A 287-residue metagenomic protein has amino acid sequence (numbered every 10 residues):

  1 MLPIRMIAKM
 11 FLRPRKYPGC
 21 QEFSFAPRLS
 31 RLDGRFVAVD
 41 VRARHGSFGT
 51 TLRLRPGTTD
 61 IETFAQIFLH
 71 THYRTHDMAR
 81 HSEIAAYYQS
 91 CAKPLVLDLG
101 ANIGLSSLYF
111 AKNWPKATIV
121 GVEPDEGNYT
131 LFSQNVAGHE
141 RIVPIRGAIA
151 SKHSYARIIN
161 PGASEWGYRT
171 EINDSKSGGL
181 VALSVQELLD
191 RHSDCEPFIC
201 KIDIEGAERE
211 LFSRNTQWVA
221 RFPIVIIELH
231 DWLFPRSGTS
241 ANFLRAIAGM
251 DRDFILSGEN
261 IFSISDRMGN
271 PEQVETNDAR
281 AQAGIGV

Functional and structural regions predicted by a protein language model:
M1-V287: Phosphate/nucleotide-binding beta-alpha loop and adjacent structural elements of enzyme active sites
